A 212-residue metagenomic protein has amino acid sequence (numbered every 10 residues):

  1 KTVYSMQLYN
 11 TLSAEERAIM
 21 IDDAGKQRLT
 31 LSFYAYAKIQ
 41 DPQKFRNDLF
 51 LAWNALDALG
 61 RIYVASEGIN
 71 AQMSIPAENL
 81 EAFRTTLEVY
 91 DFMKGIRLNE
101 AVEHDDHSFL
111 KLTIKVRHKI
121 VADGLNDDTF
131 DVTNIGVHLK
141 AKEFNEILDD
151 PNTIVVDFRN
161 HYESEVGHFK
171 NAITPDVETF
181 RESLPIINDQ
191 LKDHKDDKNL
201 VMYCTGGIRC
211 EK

Functional and structural regions predicted by a protein language model:
V3-K212: Cytosolic catalytic domains that perform sulfur/thiol-centered chemistry
